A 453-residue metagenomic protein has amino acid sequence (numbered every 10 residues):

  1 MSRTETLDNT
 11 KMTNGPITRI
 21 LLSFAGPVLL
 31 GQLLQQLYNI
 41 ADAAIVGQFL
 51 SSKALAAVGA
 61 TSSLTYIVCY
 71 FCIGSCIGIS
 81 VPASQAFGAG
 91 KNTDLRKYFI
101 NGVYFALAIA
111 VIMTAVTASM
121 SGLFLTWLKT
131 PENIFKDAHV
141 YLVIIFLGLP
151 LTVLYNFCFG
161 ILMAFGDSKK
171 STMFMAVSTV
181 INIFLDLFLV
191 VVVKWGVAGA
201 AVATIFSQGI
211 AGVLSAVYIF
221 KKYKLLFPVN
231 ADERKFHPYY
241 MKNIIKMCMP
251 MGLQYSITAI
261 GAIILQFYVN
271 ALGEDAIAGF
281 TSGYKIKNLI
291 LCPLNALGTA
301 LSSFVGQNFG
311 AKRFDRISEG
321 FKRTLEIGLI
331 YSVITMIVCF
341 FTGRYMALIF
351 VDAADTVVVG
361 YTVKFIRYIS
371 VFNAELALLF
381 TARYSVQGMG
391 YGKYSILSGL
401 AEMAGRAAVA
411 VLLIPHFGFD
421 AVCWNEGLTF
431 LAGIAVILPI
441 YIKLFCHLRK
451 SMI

Functional and structural regions predicted by a protein language model:
M1-A25, A83-G148, V192-M249, V305-F372 (+1 more regions): Short alpha-helical transmembrane segments in multi-pass integral membrane proteins
M12-L50, S63-G78, P82, L107-T114 (+4 more regions): N-terminal transmembrane alpha-helices
S23-D42, I144, Y155, S178 (+5 more regions): Transmembrane helical elements of multi-pass membrane transporters/channels
L37-A56, L125-E132, F188-W195, S256-K285 (+4 more regions): Helix-terminus/linker motif at the lipid-water interface of multi-pass membrane proteins
V46-Y66, E132-D137, V197-A198, Y240-M247 (+5 more regions): Interfacial/gating helices of multi-pass transporter permease domains
L55-A115, T152-S171, G279-G343, L376-S398: Small-residue-rich hydrophobic transmembrane alpha-helices
I67-Y70, T114, N182-D186, G212-A216 (+4 more regions): Hydrophobic transmembrane alpha-helices of multi-pass small-molecule transporters
C76, I144-M163, S171-T179, A200-S215 (+4 more regions): Short runs within selected transmembrane alpha-helices of multi-pass transporters and secretion channels
